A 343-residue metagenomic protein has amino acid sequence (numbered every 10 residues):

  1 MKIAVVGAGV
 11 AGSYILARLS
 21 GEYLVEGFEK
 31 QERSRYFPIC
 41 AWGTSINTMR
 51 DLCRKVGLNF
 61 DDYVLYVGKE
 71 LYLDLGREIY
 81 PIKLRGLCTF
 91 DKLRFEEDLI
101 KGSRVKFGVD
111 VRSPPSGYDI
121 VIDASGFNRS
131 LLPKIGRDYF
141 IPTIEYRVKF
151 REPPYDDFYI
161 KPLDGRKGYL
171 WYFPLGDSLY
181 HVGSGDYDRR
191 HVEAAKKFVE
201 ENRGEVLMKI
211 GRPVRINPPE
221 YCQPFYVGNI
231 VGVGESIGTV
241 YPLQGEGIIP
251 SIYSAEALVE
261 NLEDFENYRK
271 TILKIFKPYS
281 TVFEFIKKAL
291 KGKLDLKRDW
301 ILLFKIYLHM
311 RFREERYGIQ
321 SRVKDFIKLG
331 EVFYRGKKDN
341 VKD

Functional and structural regions predicted by a protein language model:
M1-A11: Beta1/beta-strand and adjacent pyrophosphate-binding region of the FAD-binding site in flavoprotein oxidoreductases
V6-A8, A17-I39: Glycine-rich FAD pyrophosphate-binding loop
A8, S34, E97-I210, P218-Y226 (+1 more regions): Predominantly flavin-linked oxidoreductase catalytic cores and closely associated redox partners
K30-Y72: N-terminal FAD cofactor-binding segment of flavoenzymes
G43, N47, Y80-I100, Y187-E193: Short beta-strand to alpha-helix junction loop
V206, E260-L296: Active-site-proximal substrate-binding core of FAD-dependent oxidoreductases
V214-P242, T281-K297: FAD-binding beta-loop-beta segment adjacent to the flavin cofactor pocket
K293-D343: C-terminal auxiliary extensions adjacent to catalytic cores
